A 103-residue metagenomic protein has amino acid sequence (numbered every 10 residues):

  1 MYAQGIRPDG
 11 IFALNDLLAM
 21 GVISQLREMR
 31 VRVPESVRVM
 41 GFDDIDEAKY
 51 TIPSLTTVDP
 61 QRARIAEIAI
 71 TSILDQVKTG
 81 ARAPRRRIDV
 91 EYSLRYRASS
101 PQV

Functional and structural regions predicted by a protein language model:
Y2-V103: Flexible loop/turn connectors
